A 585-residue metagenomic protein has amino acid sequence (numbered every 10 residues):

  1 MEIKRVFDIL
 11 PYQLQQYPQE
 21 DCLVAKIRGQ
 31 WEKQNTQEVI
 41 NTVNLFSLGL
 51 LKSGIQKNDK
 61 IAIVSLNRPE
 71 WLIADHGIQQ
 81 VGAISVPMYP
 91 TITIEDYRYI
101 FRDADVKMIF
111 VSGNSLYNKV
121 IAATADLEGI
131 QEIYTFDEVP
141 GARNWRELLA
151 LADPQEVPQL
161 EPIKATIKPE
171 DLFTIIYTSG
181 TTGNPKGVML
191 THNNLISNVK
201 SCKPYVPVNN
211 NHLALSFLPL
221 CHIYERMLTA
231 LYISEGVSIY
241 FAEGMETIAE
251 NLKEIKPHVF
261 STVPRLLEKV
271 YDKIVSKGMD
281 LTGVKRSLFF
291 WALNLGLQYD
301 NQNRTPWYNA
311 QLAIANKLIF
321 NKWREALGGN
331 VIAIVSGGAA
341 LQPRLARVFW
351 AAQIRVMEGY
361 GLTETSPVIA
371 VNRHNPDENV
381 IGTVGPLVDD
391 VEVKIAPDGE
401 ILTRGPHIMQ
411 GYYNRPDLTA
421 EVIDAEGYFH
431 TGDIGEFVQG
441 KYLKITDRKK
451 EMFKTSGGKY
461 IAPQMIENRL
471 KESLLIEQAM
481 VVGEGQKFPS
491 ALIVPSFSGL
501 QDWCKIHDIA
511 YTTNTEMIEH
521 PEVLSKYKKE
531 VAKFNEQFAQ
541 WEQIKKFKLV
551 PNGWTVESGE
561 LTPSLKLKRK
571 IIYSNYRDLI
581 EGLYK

Functional and structural regions predicted by a protein language model:
E2, L10, S53, Q80-A150 (+2 more regions): Structural core segment of the AMP-binding/adenylate-forming
P18-D21, T135, D153-Y177, N184 (+1 more regions): Conserved pre-ATP/AMP-binding loop-to-beta segment of ANL
L23-H76, T93-R98, R146-A152, L190-H192: Conserved AMP-binding/adenylate-forming core of the ANL superfamily
K33-Q37, F173-V199: Conserved AMP-binding A3 loop
Y117-P169, I274-K322: ANL superfamily adenylate-forming
I196-S216, L220-F320, N330, R355: Conserved AMP-binding/adenylation subdomain of ANL enzymes
D377, I381, I408-G432, E467 (+1 more regions): Conserved ANL (AMP-binding/adenylate-forming) active-site segment centered on the GW(Y/F)…HTG consensus within
P386-T455, E472: Conserved ATP-binding/catalytic segment of the ANL
